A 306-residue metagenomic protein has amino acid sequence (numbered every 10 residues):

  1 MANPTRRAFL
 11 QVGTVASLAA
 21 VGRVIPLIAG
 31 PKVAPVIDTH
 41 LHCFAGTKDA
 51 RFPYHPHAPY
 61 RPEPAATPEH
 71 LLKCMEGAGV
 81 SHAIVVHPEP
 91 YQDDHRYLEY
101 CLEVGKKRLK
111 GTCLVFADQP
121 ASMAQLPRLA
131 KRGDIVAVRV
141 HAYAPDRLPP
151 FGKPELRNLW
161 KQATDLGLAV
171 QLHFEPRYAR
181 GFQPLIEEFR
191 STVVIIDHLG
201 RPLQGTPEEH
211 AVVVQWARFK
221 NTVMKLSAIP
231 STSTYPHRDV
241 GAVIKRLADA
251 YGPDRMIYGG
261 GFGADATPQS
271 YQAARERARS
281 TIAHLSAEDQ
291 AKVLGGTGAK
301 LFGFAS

Functional and structural regions predicted by a protein language model:
N3-V24, A34-T39, H57-H82, R246 (+2 more regions): Mid-to-C-terminal alpha-helical segments outside catalytic/metal-binding sites
G30-N158, Q162, L166, P207: Mid-domain alpha/beta scaffold segments of enzyme catalytic cores
H40, L98, A163, H198 (+4 more regions): Divalent metal-coordination and catalytic microenvironments
H42, P88, L114-D118, H141-Y143 (+4 more regions): Active-site beta-loop-alpha junctions enriched in small/polar residues
L98, F182-L185, A278: Hydrophobic packing residues within well-ordered alpha-helices of enzyme cores
V136, P150-I257, A305: Catalytic pocket-lining loop regions of alpha/beta-barrel enzymes, especially the amidohydrolase/enolase/GH5 lineages
